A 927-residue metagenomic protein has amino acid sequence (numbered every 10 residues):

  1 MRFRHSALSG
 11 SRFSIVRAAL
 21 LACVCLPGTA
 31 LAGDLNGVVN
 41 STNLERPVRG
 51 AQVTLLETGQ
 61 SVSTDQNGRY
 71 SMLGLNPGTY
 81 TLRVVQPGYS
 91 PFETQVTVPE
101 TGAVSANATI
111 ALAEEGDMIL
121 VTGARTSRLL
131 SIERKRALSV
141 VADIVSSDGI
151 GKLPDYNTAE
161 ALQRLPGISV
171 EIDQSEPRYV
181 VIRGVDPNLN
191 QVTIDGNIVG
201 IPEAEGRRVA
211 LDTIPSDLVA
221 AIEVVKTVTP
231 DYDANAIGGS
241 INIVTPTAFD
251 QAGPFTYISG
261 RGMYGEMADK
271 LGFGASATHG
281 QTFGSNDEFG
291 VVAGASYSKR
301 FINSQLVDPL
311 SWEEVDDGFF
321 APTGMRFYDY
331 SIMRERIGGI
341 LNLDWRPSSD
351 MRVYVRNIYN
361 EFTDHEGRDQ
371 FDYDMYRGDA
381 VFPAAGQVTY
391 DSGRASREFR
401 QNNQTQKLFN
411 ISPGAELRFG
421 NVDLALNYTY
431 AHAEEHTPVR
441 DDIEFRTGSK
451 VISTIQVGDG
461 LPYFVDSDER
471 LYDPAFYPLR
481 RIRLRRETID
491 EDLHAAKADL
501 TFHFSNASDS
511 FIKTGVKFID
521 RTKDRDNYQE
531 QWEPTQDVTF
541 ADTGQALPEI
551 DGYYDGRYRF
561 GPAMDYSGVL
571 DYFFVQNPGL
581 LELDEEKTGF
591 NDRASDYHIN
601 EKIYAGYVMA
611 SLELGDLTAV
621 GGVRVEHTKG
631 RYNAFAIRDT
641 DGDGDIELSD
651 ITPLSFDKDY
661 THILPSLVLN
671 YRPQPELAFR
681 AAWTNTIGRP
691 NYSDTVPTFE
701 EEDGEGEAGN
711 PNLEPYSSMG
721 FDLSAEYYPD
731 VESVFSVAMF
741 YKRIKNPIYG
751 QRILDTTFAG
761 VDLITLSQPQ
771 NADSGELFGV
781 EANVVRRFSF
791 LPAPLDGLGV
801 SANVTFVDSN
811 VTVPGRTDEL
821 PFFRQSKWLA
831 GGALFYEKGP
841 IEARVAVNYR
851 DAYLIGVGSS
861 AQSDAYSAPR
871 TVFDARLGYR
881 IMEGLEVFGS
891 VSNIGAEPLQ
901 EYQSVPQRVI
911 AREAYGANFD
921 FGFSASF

Functional and structural regions predicted by a protein language model:
N40, L44, L56, V85-P87 (+3 more regions): Short, acidic, small-residue-rich periplasmic hinge/interaction motif at the N-terminus of Gram-negative outer-membrane
T58-R69: Short, acidic Ser/Thr/Gly-rich low-complexity loop/linker segments typical of extracellular and cell-surface proteins
A159-I198, K226: Extracytoplasmic beta-strand/coil segments of soluble accessory domains associated with Gram-negative outer-membrane
I198, T522-D524, R593-Y597, Y671 (+5 more regions): Surface-exposed extracellular loop regions of Gram-negative outer-membrane beta-barrel proteins, predominantly
E203-R208, D217-V224, D231-E314, F320-T323 (+4 more regions): Outer-membrane beta-barrel translocator/receptor signature
D391-N410, N591-K602, K658, I687-I744 (+5 more regions): Outer-membrane beta-barrel signature, preferentially recognizing the C-terminal barrel domain of Gram-negative
M739-I744, V761-V857, G895: Gram-negative outer-membrane beta-barrel transporters
Y849-G856, G878-F927: C-terminal beta-signal and adjacent terminal beta-strands/loops of Gram-negative outer-membrane beta-barrel proteins
